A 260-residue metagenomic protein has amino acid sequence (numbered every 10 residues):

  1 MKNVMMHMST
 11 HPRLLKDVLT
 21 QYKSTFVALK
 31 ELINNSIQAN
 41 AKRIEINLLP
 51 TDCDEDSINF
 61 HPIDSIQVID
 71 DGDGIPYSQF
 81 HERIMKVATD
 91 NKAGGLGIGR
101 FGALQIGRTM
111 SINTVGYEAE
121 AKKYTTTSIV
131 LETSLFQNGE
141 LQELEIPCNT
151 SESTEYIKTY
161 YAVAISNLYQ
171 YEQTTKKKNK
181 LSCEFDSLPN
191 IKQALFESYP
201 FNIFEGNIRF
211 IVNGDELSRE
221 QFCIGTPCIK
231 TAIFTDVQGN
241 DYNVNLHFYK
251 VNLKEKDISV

Functional and structural regions predicted by a protein language model:
M1-H7, A39-A93, A119-V260: Interdomain "switch/hinge" adjacent to the Bergerat
M6-E31: Conserved short strand/loop->alpha-helix "switch" segment adjacent to the catalytic nucleotide/phosphoryl-transfer site
K16, T20-S24, Y77, R100 (+4 more regions): Generic structural "secondary-structure junction" signal
T20, L32, G72, G94 (+2 more regions): Conserved aromatic-histidine-acidic binding/catalytic patches
Y22-D52, G99-L104: Conserved ATP-binding N-box helix of the HATPase_c
T25-A28, F80, G102, I106 (+2 more regions): Helical mechanochemical/support elements of P-loop NTPase systems and associated helical scaffolds
D90-G102, T109: ATP phosphate-binding glycine-rich loop and adjacent ATP-lid/helix-beta elements within ATP-binding kinase/ATPase
T109-V115: Glycine-rich ATP-binding loops of the HATPase_c
